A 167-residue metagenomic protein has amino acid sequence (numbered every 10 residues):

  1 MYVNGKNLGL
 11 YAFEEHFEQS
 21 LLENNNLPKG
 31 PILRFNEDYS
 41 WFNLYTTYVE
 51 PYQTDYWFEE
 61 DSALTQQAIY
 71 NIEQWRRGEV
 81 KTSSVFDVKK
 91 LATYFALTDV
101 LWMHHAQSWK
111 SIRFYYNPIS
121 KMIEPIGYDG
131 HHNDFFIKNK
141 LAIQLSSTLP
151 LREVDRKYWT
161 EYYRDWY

Functional and structural regions predicted by a protein language model:
M1-N4, R113: Conserved short loop/turn motifs at secondary-structure junctions
V3-A96, R152-Y167: Internal "kinase-insert"/substrate-recognition segments embedded within catalytic cores of ATP-dependent enzymes
P28-T46, I112-F114, I123-G130, I137: Active-site substrate-binding loop specific to GH73 endo-beta-N-acetylglucosaminidase modules in bacterial autolysins
D55, E59, Y115-Y167: C-terminal catalytic region of ATP-dependent kinase domains
S84-F135: Active-site acidic catalytic loop and adjacent metal/ATP-binding pocket of ATP-dependent phosphoryl transfer enzymes
